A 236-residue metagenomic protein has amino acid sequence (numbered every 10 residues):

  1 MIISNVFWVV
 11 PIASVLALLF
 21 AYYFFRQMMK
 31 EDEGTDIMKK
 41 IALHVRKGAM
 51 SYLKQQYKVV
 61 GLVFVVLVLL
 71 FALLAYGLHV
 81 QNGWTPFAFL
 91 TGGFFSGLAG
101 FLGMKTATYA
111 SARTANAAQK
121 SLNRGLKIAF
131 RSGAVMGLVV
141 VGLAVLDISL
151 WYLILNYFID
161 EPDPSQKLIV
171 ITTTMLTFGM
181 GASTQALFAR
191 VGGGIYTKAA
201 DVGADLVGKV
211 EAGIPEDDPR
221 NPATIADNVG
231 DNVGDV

Functional and structural regions predicted by a protein language model:
I2-V236: Hydrophobic, small-residue-rich transmembrane alpha-helices and their short perimembrane loops in multi-pass membrane
